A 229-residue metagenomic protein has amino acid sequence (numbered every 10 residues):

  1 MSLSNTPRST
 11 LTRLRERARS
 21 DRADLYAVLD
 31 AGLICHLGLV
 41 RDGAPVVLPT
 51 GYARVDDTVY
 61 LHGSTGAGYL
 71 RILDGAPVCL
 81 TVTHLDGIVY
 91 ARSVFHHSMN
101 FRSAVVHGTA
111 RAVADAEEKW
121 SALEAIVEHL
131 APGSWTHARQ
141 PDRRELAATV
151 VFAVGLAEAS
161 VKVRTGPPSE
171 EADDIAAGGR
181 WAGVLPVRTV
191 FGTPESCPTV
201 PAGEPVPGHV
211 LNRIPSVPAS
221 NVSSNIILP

Functional and structural regions predicted by a protein language model:
M1-R8, A114, E118-P229: C-terminal edge-of-domain segments
S2-Y60: An N-terminal domain-cap segment
Y26, S93-H96, P141-R143: A generic local secondary-structure boundary/capping motif
L33, L48, D57, D74-V78 (+3 more regions): A generic structural signal for short beta-strands and their flanking turns/coil linkers
Y52, G108-A110, F152, L156: A structural signal for short, well-ordered beta-strand segments
T58-Y60, C79, K162: General beta-strand recognition
V59-G63, F152-A153: A generic structural motif
T65-A125: Short, structured beta-strand-loop surface elements
